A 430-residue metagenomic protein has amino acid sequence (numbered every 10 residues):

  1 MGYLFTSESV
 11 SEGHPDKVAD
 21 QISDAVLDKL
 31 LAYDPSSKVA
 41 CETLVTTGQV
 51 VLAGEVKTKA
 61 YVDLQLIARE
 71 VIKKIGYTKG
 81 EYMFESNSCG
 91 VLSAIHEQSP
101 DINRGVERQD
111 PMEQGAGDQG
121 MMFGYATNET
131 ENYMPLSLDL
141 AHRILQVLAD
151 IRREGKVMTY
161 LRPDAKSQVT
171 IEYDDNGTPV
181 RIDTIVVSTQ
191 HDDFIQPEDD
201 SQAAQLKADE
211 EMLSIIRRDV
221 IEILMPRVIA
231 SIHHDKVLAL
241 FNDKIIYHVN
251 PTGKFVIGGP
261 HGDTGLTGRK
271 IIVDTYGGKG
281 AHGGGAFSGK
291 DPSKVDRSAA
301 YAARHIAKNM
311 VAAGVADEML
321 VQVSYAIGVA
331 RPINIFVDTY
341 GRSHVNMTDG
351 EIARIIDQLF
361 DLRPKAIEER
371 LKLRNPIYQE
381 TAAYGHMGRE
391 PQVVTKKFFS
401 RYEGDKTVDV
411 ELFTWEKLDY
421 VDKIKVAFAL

Functional and structural regions predicted by a protein language model:
M1-A40, V45, V421, A427: N-terminal, positively charged regions that mediate nucleic acid binding
T6, L66, K73-I257, G388 (+2 more regions): Glycine-rich, mobile lid/loop segments that gate access to catalytic sites or pores
E8-V10, H14-A19, G115-T130, V256-A281 (+2 more regions): Conserved phosphate/anionic-ligand binding catalytic regions in large, soluble enzymes, centered on
E12-L31, E129-A149, K290-G314: Alpha-helical support elements that line or immediately flank enzyme active sites and cofactor-binding pockets
A40, V51, L92, M122 (+10 more regions): Structured core elements
A40-T58, I327-R331: Short, charge-patterned binding micro-sites
T46, A316-E318, Y325-L430: Internal helix-turn-beta structural module
R269-I271, Y276-L320, R331-D338: C-terminal catalytic subdomain
